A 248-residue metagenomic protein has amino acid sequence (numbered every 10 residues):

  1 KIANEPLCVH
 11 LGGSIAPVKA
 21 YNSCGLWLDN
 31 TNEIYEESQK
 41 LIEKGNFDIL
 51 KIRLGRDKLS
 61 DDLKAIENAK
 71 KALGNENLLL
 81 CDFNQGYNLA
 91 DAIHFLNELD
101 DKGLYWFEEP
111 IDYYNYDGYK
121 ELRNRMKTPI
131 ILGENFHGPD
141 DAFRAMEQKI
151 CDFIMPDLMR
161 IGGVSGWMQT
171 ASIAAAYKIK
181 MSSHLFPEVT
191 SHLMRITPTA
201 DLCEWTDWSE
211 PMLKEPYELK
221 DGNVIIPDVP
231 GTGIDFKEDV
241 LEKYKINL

Functional and structural regions predicted by a protein language model:
K1-L79, N84-G86, A90-I93, N97-D101 (+3 more regions): N-terminal capping/lid subdomain adjacent to the active-site entrance of alpha/beta enzymes
L7-H10, W106-Y113, H184-L185: Flexible, glycine/charged-enriched surface loops at secondary-structure junctions
A20-C24, D48-I52, L79-F83, F107-E108 (+4 more regions): Hydrophobic faces of well-ordered beta-strands that scaffold small-molecule active sites in alpha/beta enzyme cores
G25-L26, L54-K58, Q85-Y87, I111-Y113 (+3 more regions): Active-site-proximal loop/turn and secondary-structure-junction residues that shape catalytic pockets, frequently
N97, G103, Y114-N223: Shared catalytic-loop signature of beta/alpha-barrel
